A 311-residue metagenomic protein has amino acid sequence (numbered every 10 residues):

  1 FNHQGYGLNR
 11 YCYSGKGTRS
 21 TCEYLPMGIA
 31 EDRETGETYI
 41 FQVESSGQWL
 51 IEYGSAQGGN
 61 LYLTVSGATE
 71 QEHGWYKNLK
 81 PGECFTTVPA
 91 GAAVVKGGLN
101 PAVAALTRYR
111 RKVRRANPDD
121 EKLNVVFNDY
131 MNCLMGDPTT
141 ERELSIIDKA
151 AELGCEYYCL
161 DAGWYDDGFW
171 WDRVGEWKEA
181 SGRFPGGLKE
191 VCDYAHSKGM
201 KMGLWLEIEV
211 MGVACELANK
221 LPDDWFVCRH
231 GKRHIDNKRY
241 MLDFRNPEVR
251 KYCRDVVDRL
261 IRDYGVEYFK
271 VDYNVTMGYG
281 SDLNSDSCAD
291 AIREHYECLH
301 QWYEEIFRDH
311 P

Functional and structural regions predicted by a protein language model:
F1-R115: N-terminal accessory beta-strand-rich subdomains and adjacent acidic, glycine-rich linkers that precede catalytic cores
Q42, S46-G47, G212-A214, D272: Short, solvent-exposed beta-strand-terminating loops
Q71, D129-K220, W225, K251-Y252 (+1 more regions): Aromatic- and glycine-enriched glycan-recognition loops and surfaces that form the carbohydrate-binding subsites
P89, A162, V271-Y273: Generic detector of well-ordered alpha-helical packing
V94-N128, M135-G136, E141-I147, L153 (+1 more regions): Terminal accessory/anchoring regions of large secretory-pathway or extracellular enzymes
D119-V125, G154-Y158, H196-M202, G265-E267 (+1 more regions): Short, well-ordered coil/turn segments that N-cap beta-strands
N124-Y130, H234-R239: Short glycine/proline-rich turn/loop motifs
R183-G187, V191-S197, N219-P311: Active-site neighborhood of glycoside hydrolase catalytic domains
